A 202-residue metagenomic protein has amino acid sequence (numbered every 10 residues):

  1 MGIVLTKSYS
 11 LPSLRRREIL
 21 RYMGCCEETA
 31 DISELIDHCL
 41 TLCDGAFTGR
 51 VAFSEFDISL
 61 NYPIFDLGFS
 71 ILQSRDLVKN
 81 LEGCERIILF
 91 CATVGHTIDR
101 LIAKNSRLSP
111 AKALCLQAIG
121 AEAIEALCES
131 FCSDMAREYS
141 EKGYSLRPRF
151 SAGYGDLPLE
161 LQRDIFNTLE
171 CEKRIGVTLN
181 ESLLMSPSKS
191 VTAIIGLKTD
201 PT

Functional and structural regions predicted by a protein language model:
M1-A113: Active-site helix-to-loop segments that bind/position phosphate- or nucleotide-bearing substrates and donors across
T41-T48, A136, S140, E170: Generic secondary-structure signature for well-ordered alpha-helical cores
E55-I58, Y62, S109, E138 (+4 more regions): A sequence-level detector of short, solvent-exposed, charge-rich linear segments
E55-Y62, Q117-A118, L146-R147, L161-D164: A generic short-segment signal for beta-strand/edge and adjacent turn/coil regions
L81-S151: Conserved mixed alpha/beta catalytic, RNA-binding, or beta-rich assembly cores of soluble enzyme, regulatory
K142-T202: Short terminal or interdomain "cap/linker" segment that borders an active site or interface and mediates
